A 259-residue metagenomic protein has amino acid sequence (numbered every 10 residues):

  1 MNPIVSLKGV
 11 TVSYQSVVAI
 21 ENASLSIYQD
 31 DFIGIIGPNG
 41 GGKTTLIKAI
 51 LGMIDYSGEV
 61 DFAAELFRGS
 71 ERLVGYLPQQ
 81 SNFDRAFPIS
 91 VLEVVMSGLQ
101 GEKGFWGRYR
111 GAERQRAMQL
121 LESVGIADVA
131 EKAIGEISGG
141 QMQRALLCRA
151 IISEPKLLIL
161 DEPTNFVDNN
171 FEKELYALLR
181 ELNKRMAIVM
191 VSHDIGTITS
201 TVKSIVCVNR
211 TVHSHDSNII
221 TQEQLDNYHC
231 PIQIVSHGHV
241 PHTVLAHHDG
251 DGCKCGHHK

Functional and structural regions predicted by a protein language model:
V5, A19-E21, A130: Conserved structural motif at the start of ABC-family nucleotide-binding domains
D55-V74: Conserved ABC transporter NBD signature motif
G111-V129: Conserved ABC ATPase "signature" region
A133-I137, Q141: Conserved ABC ATPase signature
L147-C148, L175: Hydrophobic anchor residue at the start of the ABC signature
L158-E162: Catalytic Walker B motif of ABC-type/P-loop ATPase nucleotide-binding domains
I219-K259: ABC ATPase nucleotide-binding domains
